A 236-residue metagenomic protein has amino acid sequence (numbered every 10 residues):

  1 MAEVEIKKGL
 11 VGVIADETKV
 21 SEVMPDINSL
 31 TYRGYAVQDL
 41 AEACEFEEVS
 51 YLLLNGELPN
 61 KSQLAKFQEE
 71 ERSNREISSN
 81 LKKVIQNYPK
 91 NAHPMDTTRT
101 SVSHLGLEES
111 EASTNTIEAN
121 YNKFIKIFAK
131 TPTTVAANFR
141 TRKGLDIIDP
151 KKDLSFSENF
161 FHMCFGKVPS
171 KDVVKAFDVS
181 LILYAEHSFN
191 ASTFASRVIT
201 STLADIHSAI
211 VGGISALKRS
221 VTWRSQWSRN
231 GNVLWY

Functional and structural regions predicted by a protein language model:
M1-Y236: Hydrophobic alpha-helical bundle cores within soluble ligand-binding/oligomerization subdomains
